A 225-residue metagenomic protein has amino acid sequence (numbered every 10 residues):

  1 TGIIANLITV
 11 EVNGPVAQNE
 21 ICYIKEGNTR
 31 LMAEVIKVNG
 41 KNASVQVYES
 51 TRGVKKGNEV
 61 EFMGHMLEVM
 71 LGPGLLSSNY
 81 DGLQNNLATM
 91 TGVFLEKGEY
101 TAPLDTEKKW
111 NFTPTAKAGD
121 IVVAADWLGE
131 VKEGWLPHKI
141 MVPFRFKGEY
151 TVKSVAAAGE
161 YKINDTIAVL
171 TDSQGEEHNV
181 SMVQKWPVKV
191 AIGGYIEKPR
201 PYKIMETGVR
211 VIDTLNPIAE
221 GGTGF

Functional and structural regions predicted by a protein language model:
T1-T89, V93-E96: N-terminal accessory targeting/assembly segments
I3, K25, V38-K41, S50-T51 (+9 more regions): Conserved, well-folded catalytic cores of nucleic-acid-processing and energy-transducing macromolecular machines
L7-E11, A43-E49, T106-K117, T151-V155 (+1 more regions): Short alpha-helix capping/helix-loop boundary micro-motifs
N13-P15, G27, E133, R145 (+1 more regions): Short polar/acidic secondary-structure junctions
I21, S44, E59, S77-S78 (+4 more regions): Structural motif
I36-N42, P73-Q84, W135-G159, E177-I196: Short, compositionally biased
M90-D126, E130-E133, I140-R145, K162-T223: P-loop NTPase nucleotide-binding/switch module
